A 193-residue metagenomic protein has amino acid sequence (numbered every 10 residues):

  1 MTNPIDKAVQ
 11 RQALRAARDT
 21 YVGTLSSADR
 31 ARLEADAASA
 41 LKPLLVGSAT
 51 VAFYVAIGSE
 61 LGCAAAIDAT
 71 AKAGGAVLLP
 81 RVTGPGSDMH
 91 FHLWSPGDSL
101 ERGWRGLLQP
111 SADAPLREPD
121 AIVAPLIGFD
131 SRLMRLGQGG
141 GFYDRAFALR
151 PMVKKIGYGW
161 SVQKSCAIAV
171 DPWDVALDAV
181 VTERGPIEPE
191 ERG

Functional and structural regions predicted by a protein language model:
T2-R117: N-terminal active-site beta-alpha-beta segment that forms phosphate/nucleotide-binding and substrate-recognition loops
P85-G193: Conserved phosphate- and dinucleotide-binding cores of soluble alpha/beta proteins, encompassing both enzyme active
